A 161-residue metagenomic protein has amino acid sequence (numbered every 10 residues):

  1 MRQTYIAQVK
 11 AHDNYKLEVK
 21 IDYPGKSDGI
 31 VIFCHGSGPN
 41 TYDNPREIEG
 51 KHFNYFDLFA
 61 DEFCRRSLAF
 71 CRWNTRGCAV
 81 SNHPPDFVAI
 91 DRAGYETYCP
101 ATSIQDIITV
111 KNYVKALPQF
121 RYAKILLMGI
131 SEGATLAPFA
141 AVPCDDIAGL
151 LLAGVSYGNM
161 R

Functional and structural regions predicted by a protein language model:
M1-K26: N-terminal cap/lid segment of alpha/beta-hydrolase-fold proteins
G25-R65: Short, surface-exposed "cap/lid" segments of acyl-processing enzymes
C34-H35, R46, V80-I90: Short, flexible, mixed-charge acidic loops at enzyme active sites
C34-H35, W73, A153: Alpha/beta-hydrolase
S37-N40, C78-A79, G158-N159: Active-site loop signature of alpha/beta-hydrolase-fold enzymes
F53-F87: Conserved alpha/beta-hydrolase
P85-L117: Alpha/beta-hydrolase active-site loop
Y113-R161: Primarily recognizes the serine-hydrolase "nucleophile elbow" in alpha/beta-hydrolase and SGNH/GDSL folds
